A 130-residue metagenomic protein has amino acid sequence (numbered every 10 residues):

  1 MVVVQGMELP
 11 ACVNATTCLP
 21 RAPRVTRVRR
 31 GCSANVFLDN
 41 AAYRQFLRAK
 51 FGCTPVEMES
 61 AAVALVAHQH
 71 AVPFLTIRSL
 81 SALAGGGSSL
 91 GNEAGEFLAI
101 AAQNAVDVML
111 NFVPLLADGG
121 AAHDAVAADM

Functional and structural regions predicted by a protein language model:
M1-M130: Glycine-rich phosphate- or other oxyanion-binding loops that anchor nucleotides, phosphorylated ligands
